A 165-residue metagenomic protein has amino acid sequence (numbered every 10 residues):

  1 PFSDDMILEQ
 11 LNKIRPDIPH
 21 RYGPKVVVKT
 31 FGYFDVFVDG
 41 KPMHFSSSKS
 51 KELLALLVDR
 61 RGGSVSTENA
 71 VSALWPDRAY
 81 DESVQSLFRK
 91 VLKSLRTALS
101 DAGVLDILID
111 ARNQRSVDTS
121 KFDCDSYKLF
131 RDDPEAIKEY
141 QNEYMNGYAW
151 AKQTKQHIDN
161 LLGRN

Functional and structural regions predicted by a protein language model:
P1-I7: CheY-like receiver
L8-N165: Intrinsically disordered, low-complexity protein-interaction/activation regions
